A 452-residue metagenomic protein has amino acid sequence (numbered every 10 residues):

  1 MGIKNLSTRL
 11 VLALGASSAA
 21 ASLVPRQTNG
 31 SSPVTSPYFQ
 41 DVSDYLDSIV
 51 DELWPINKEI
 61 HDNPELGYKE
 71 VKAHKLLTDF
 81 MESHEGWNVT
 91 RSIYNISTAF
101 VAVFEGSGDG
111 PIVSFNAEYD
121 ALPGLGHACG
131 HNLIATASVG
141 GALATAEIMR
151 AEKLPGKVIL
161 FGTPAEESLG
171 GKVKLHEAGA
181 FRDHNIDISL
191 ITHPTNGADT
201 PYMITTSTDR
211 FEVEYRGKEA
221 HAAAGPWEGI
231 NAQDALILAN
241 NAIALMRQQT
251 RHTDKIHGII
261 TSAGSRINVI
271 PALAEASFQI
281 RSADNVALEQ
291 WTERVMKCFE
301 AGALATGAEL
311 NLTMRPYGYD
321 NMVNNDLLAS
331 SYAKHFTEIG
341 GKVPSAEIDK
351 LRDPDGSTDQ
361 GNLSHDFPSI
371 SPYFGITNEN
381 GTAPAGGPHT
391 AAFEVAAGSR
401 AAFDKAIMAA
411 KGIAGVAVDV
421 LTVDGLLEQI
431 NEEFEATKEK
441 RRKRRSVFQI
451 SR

Functional and structural regions predicted by a protein language model:
M1-V24: Fungal secretory targeting signals
G2, S22-V158: Acidic/His- and Gly-rich active-site-bordering loop/insert found across diverse amide/peptide-bond hydrolases
P25-G30, V34, Q233, I237-R452: Metal-dependent amide/peptide-bond hydrolase catalytic core, centered on the "pita-bread" metallohydrolase fold
I49-V50, N57, H61-P64, E85 (+5 more regions): Sec/Tat-exported extracytoplasmic proteins
T90, I112-N116, I159-G162, I188-I191 (+4 more regions): Structural recognition of the beta-strand scaffold that forms the well-ordered cores of secreted hydrolase catalytic
T98-F104, D120-A128, N132-L133, I148-P271 (+1 more regions): Histidine/acidic-residue-rich, glycine-tolerant segments that coordinate divalent metal ions
G106-E118, M203-E214, A383-T390: Acidic-glycine-rich active-site phosphate/pyrophosphate-binding loop
